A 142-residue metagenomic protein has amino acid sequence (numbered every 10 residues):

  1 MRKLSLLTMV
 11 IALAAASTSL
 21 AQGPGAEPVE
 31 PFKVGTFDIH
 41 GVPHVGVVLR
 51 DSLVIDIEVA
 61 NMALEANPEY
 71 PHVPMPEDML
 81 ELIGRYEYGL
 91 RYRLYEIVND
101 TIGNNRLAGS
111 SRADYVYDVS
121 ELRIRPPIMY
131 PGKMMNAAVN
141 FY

Functional and structural regions predicted by a protein language model:
M1-L7: Bacterial N-terminal signal peptides that target proteins for export
T8-A16: Bacterial N-terminal signal peptides
T18-L20: Sec/Tat signal peptide C-region and signal peptidase I cleavage site
Q22-Y142: N-terminal non-catalytic cap/leader segment that marks the start of a structured domain
